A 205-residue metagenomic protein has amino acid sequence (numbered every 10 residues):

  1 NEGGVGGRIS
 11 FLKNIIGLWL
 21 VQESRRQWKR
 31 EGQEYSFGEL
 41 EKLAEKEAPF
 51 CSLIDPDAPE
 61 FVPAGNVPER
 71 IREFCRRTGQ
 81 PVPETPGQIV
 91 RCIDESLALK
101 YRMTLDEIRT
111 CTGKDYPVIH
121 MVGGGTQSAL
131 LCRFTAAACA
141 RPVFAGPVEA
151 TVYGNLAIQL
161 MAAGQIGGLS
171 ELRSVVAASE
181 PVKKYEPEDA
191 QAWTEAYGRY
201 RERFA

Functional and structural regions predicted by a protein language model:
N1-V118, Q127-T151, A157-A205: Active-site core segments that coordinate phosphate-bearing ligands/cofactors across diverse enzyme families
G124: Glycine-rich Rossmann-fold phosphate-binding loop(s) that bind the pyrophosphate of adenine dinucleotide cofactors
